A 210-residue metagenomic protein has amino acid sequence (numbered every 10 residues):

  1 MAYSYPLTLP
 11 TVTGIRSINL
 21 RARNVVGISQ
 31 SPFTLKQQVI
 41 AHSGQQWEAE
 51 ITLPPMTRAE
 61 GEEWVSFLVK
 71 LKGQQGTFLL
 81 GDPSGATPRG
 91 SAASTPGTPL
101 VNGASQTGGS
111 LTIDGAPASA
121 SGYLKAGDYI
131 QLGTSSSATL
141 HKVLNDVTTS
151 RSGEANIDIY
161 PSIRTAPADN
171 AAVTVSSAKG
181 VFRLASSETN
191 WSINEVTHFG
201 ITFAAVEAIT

Functional and structural regions predicted by a protein language model:
M1-T210: Extracellular/virion structural assembly segments
